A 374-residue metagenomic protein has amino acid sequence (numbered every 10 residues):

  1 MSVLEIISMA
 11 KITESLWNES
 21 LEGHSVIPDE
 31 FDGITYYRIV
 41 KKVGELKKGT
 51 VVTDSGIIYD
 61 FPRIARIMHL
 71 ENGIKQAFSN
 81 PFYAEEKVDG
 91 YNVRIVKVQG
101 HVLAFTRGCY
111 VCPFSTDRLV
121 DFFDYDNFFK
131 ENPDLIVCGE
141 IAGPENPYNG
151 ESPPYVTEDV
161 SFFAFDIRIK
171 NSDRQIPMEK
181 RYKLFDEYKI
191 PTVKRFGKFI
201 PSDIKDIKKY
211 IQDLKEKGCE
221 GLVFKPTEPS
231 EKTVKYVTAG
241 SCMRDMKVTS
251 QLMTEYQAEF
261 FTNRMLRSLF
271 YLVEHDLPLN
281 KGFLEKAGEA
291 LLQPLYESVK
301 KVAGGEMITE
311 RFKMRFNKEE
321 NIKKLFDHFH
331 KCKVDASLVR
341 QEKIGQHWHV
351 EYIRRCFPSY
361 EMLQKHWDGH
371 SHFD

Functional and structural regions predicted by a protein language model:
M1-K87, V96-D374: Core nucleotide-handling region used for phosphoryl-transfer chemistry
